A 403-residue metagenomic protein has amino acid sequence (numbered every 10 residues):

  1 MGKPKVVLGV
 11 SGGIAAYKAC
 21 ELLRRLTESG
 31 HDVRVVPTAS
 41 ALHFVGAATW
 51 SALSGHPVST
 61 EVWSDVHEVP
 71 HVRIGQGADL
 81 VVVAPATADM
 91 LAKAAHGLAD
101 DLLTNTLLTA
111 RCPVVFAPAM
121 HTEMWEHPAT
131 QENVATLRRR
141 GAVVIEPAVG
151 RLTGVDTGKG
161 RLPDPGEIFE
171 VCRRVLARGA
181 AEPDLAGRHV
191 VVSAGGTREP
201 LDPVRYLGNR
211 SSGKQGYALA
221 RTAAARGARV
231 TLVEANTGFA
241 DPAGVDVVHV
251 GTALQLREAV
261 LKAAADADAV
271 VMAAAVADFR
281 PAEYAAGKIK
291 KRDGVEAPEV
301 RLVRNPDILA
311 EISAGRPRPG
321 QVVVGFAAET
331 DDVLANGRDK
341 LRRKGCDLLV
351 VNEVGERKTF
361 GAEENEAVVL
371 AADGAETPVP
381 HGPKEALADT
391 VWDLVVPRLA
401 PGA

Functional and structural regions predicted by a protein language model:
M1-F116, H121-A403: A cross-family phosphate/adenosyl-ligand binding-site feature
